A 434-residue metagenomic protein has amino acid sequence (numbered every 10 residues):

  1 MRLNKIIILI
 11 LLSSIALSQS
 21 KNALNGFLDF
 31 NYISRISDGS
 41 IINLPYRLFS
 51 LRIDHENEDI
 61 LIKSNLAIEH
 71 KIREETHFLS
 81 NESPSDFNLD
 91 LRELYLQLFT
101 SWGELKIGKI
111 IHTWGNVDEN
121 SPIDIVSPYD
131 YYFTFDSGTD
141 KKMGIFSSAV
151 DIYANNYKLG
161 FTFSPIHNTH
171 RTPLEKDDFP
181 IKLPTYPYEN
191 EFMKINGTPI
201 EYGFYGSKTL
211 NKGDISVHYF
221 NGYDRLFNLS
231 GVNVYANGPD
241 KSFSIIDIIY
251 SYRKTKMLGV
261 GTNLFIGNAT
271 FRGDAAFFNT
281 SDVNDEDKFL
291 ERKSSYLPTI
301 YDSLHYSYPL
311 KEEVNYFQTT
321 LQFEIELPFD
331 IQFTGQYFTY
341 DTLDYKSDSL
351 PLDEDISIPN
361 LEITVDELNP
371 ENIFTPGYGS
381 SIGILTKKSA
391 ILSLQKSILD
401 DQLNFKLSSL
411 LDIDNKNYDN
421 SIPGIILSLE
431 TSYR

Functional and structural regions predicted by a protein language model:
N22-F30, I60-S64, L105, L159-F161 (+6 more regions): Transmembrane beta-strands of outer-membrane beta-barrel proteins
F30-I36, N57-D59, I68-I72, T100-W102 (+10 more regions): Transmembrane beta-strands of outer-membrane beta-barrel pores
I36-G39, F78-P84, Y132-D136, Y188-F192 (+4 more regions): Extracellular loop and loop/strand-boundary signature of outer-membrane beta-barrel proteins
I36-L44, E74-S80, F87, D118-D124 (+6 more regions): Outer-membrane beta-barrel translocator domains and adjoining extracellular loop/strand segments of Gram-negative
I41-F49, F87-R92, F99, K142-F146 (+6 more regions): Residues that define the transmembrane beta-barrel architecture of outer-membrane proteins
F49-H55, E93-T100, S148-I152, F204-K208 (+7 more regions): Residues on the lipid-exposed face of transmembrane beta-strands in outer-membrane beta-barrel proteins
D54-D178, N211: Outer membrane beta-barrel
D177-P187, L229-Y250, V283-K311, Y345-G379: Solvent-exposed loop segments that connect transmembrane elements
